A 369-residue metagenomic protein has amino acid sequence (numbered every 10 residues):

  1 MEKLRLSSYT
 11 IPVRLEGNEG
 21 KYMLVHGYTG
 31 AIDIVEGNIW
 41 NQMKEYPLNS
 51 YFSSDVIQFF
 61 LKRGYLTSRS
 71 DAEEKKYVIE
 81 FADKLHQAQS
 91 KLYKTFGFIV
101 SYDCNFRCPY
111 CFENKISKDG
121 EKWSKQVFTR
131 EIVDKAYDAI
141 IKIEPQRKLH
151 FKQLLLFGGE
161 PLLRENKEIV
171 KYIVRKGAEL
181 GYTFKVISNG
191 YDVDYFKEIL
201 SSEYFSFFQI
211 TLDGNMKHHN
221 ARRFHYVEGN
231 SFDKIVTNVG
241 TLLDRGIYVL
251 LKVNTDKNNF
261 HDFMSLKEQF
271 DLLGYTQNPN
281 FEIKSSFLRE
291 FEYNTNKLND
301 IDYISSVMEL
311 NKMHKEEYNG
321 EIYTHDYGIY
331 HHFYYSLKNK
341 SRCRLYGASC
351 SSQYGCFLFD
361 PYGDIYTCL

Functional and structural regions predicted by a protein language model:
K3-I34, D55-G97, R147-K148: N-terminal [4Fe-4S]-dependent radical SAM core
L6-N41, T324-L369: Accessory C-terminal segments flanking Radical SAM cores
Q42-Y51: Short helix-coil junctions and helix-kink-helix linkers
E73-E198, E203-S206: Conserved alpha-helical substructure of the radical SAM core
L154-L156, V186, I210, L251 (+1 more regions): Buried hydrophobic side chains on well-structured beta-strands
G159-P161, N189-Y191, D213, N254-D256 (+1 more regions): Active-site beta-loop-alpha junctions enriched in small/polar residues
F184-I187, I210, G214, I235: Catalytic cores of nucleotide-enabled group-transfer and carboxylate-activating enzymes in metabolic and assembly-line
K217, A221-S349, Y362: Radical SAM enzyme [4Fe-4S]-AdoMet core and its adjacent flexible, acidic and glycine-rich loops/tails across
